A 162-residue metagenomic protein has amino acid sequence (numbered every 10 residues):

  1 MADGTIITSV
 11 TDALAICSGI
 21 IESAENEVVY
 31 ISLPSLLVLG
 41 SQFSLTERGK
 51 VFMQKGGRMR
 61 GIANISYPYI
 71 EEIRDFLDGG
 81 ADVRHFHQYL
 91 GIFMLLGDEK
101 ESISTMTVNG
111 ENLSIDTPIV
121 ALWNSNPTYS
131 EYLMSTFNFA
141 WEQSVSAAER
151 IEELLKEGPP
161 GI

Functional and structural regions predicted by a protein language model:
M1-I16: N-terminal localization/anchoring segments of enzymes in phospholipid and broader phosphate metabolism
T8, Y30-L33, I62-I65, F86-Q88 (+2 more regions): Short His-Asn-centered micro-motif
A13-D78: Primarily the HKD phosphodiesterase
A24-I31, V83, Y129, A140-A147: Short secondary-structure junctions and interdomain/linker hinges
G40, E71-E72, F93-G97, E157 (+1 more regions): Short, solvent-exposed polar/charged micro-motifs at secondary-structure junctions
M53-M59, I65, A121-S135: A short, hydrophobic secondary-structure junction motif
A81-S130, F137: HKD (HxKxxxxD) catalytic microenvironment of the phospholipase D
L133-I162: Cysteine/selenocysteine-centered motifs that mediate thiol-based redox chemistry or coordinate metal-sulfur cofactors
